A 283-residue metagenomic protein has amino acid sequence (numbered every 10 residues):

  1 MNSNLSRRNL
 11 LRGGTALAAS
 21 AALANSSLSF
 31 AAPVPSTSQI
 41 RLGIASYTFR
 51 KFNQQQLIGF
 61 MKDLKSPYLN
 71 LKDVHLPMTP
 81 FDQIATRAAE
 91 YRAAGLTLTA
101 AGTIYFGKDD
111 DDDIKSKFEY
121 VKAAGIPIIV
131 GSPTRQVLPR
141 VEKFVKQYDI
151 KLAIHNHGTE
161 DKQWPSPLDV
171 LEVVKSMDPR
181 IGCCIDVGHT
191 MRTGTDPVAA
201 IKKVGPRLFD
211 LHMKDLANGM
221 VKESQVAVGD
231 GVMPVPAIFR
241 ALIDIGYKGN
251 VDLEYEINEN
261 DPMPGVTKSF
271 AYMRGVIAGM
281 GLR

Functional and structural regions predicted by a protein language model:
N2-S26, F30-R41, R50-L64, Y120 (+3 more regions): Histidine-acidic metal/acid-base catalytic patches
A19-S20, V34, Q56, E90 (+5 more regions): Active-site acidic/histidine proton-transfer and metal-coordination neighborhood in alpha/beta enzyme cores
I40-A45, L69-L71, L98-T103, I129-G131 (+4 more regions): Hydrophobic faces of well-ordered beta-strands that scaffold small-molecule active sites in alpha/beta enzyme cores
L42-Y47, N70-H75, G95-L98, G125-G131 (+3 more regions): Short, mixed-charge, low-aromatic patches
Y47-F49, K72-V74, T103-F106, T134 (+4 more regions): Active-site beta-loop-alpha junctions enriched in small/polar residues
N70-T86: Glycine-rich, proline-tolerant flexible connector loops at the mouths of alpha/beta enzymes
